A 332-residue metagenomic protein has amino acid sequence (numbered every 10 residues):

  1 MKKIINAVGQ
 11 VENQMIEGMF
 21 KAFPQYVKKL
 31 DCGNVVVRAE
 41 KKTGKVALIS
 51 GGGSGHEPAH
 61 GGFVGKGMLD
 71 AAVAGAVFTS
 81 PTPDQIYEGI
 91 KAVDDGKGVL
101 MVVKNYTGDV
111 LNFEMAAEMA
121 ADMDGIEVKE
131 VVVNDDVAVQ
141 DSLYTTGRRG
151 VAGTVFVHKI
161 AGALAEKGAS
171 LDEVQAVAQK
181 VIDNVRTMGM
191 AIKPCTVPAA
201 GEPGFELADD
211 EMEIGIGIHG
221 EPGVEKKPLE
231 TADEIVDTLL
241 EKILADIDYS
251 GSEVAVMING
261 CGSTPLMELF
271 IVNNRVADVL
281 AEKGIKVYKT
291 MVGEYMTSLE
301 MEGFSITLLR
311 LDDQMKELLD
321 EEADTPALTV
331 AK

Functional and structural regions predicted by a protein language model:
M1-L48, D312-K332: N-terminal amphipathic/basic leader segments beginning at the initiator methionine
K2, V46-G53, L69-A72, G98-T107 (+4 more regions): Short glycine-rich or small-residue beta-strand-to-loop segments that form or flank ligand, phosphate, metal/Fe-S
H56, G65, L69-D95, L244: Glycine-rich oxoanion-binding loops at beta->alpha junctions
A72-V77, A121-G147, K283-V287: Short, acidic/small-residue loops that bind anionic groups at enzyme active sites
V110-D124, V131, Y144, E268-N274: Short Gly/Thr/Asp-enriched flexible loops that form oxyanion-binding sites at enzyme active sites
V132-E173, V177-N184: Short alpha-helices
K167-I271: Mixed-charge interfacial surface used for oligomerization/domain docking and macromolecular partner engagement
K242-K332: C-terminal non-catalytic interaction/assembly regions of soluble proteins
